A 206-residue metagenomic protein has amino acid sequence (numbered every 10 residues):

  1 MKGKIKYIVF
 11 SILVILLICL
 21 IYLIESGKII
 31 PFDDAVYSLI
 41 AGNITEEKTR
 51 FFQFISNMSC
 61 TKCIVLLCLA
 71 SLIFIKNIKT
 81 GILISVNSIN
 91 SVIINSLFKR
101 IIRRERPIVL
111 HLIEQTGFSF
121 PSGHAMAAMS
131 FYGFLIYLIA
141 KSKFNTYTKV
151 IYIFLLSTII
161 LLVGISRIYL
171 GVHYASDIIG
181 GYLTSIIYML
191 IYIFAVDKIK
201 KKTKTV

Functional and structural regions predicted by a protein language model:
M1-C63, R100-I102, R106-L112: N-terminal transmembrane-helix/juxtamembrane module of multi-pass inner/ER membrane proteins
G3, L112-V206: Membrane-embedded catalytic cores of phosphoryl/pyrophosphoryl-handling enzymes
K6-F10, K79-N87, T148-L155, G180: Alpha-helical transmembrane segments of integral membrane proteins
S11-I15, I84, S88-V92, Y182 (+1 more regions): Alpha-helical transmembrane spans of integral membrane proteins, capturing the lipid-embedded, hydrophobic core of TM
L16-I21, I89-L97, T158-R167: Aromatic-anchored segments of alpha-helical transmembrane domains
I30-P31, I73-N145: Membrane-interface loops
T45-R50, I94-E105, V163-Y169, I191-V196: Juxtamembrane membrane-interface segments at transmembrane alpha-helix termini
A70-K76, R167-I168: Hydrophobic alpha-helical transmembrane segments
